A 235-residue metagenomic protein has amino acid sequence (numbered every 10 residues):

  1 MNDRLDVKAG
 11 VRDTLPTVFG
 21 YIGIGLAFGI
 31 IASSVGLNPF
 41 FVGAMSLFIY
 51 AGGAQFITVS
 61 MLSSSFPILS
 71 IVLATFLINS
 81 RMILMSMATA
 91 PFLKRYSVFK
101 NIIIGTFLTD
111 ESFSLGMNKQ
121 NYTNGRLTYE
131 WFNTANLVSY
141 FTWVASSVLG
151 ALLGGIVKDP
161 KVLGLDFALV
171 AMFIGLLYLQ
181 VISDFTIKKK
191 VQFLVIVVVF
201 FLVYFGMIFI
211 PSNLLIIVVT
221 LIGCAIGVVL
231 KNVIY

Functional and structural regions predicted by a protein language model:
M1-I49, S60-S70, A74-T75, Y235: Helix-loop-helix hairpins and the membrane-proximal interhelical loops of multi-pass alpha-helical transport proteins
G23, A27, F40, A51-T58 (+4 more regions): Transmembrane helix boundary and interhelical junction motifs in multipass membrane proteins
G23-A32, I49-I57, V170-V181: Hydrophobic transmembrane alpha-helices of secondary-active transporters and Na+-translocating membrane complexes
N38-F41, P67-S70, R95-K100, L127-T128 (+1 more regions): Membrane-helix interface segments
Y50-A54, L77-L84, A171-L177, T220-V233: Alpha-helical transmembrane segments and their membrane-interface exit regions
L73-D166: Helix-loop-helix junctions within the multi-pass membrane cores of secondary transporters/permeases
L84-F92, N118-N121, L176-F185, I226-Y235: C-terminal ends of transmembrane helices
L127-V218, V229, V233: Membrane-embedded alpha-helical modules
